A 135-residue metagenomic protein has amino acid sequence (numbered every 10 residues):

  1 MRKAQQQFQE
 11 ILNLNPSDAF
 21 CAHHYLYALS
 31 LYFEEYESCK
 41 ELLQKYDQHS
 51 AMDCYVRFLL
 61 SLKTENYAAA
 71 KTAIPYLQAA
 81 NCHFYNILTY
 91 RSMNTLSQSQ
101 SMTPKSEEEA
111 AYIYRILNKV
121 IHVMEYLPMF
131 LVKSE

Functional and structural regions predicted by a protein language model:
R2-Q5, Q9-D18, L31, Q44-A51 (+1 more regions): TPR/TPR-like (Sel1-like) alpha-helical repeat modules
I11-P16, C21, Y25, F130-E135: C-terminal/domain-terminus segments
H23-H24, H49, H83, H122: Histidine (H) residue identity feature
H24-A28, C54-K63: "A position-specific structural signal for the A-helix of alpha-solenoid helical repeats
S30, E41, K45, T89 (+1 more regions): A sequence-level detector of short, solvent-exposed, charge-rich linear segments
C39, D53: Conserved nucleotide-sugar donor-interacting segment of glycosyltransferase catalytic cores, predominantly GT-B
L59-E135: Long, ordered, amphipathic alpha-helical scaffolds
